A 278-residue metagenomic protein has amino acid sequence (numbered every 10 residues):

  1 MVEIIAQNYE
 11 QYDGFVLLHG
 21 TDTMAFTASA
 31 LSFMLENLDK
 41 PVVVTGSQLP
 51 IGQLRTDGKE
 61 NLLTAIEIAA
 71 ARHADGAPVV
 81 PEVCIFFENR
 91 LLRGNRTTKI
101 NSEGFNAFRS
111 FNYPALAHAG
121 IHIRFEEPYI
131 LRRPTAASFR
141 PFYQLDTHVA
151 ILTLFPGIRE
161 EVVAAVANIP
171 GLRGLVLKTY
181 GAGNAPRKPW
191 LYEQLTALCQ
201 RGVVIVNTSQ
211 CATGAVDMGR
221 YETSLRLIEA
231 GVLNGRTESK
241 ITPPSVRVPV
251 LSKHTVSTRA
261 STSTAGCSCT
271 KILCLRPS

Functional and structural regions predicted by a protein language model:
N8-M24, P170-G183: Short acidic, glycine-rich surface-loop motifs adjacent to enzyme active sites
L17-H19, V43-G46, C84-E88, T153 (+2 more regions): Short beta-strand segments
L17-K40, R187-Q194: Short Gly/Thr/Asp-enriched flexible loops that form oxyanion-binding sites at enzyme active sites
A28-E60, E67-A70, L198-S209: Short, acidic/small-residue loops that bind anionic groups at enzyme active sites
V44-I121: Internal gly/pro-rich beta-alpha loop/helix module that stabilizes soluble enzyme cofactors or their anionic handles
R93-A182, R187-K188: Accessory alpha-helical/coil subdomains and C-terminal extensions that flank or cap enzyme catalytic cores
T179-G266, S278: C-terminal non-catalytic interaction/assembly regions of soluble proteins
C267-C269, C274: Cysteine-centered motifs
